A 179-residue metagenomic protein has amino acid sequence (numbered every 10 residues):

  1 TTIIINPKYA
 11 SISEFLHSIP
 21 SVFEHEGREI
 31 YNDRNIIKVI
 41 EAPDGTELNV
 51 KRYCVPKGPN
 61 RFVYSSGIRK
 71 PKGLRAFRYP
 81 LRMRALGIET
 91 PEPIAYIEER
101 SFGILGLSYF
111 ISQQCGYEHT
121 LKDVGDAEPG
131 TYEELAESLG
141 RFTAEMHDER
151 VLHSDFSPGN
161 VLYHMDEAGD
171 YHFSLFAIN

Functional and structural regions predicted by a protein language model:
T1-H17: N-terminal presequences and immediately downstream first alpha-helices
Y9, C54, E167: A broadly conserved detector of short glycine/acidic/proline-rich loop/turn motifs that flank catalytic sites and bind
I12-H119, R141-A144, D148-E149: Conserved ATP-binding subdomain of kinase catalytic cores across diverse folds
Q113-L121, D170-F176: Active-site catalytic-loop/activation-segment of kinase and kinase-like phosphoryl-transfer enzymes
T120-P129: AlphaC helix of the protein kinase catalytic domain
T131-F142: Conserved alphaE helix
L152: Conserved catalytic-core element of eukaryotic-like protein kinases
D155, G159-N179: Catalytic activation segment of kinase domains across protein kinase-like and atypical kinase folds
